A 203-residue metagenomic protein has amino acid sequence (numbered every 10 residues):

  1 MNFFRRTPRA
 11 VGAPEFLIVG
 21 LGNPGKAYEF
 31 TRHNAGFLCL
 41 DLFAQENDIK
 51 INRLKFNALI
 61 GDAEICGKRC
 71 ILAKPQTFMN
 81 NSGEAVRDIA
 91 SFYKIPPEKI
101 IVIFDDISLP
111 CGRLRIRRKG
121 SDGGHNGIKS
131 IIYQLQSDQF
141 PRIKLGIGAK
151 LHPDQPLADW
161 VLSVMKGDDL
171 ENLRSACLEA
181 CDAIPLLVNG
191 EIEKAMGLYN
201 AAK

Functional and structural regions predicted by a protein language model:
M1-K119, K129-K144, K150-P156, S163 (+1 more regions): Nucleotide and nucleotide-moiety/phosphate-recognizing core
G123-G127: Hydrophobic alpha-helical segments within soluble ligand-binding/sensing domains
